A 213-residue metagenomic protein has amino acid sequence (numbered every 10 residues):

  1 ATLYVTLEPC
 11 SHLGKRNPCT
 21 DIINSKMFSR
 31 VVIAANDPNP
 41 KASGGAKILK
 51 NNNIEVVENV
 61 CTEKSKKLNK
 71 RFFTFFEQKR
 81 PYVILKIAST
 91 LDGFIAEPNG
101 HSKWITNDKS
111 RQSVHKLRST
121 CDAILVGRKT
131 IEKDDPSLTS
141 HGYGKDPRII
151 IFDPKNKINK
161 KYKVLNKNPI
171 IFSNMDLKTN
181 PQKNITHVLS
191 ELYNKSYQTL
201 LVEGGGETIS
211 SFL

Functional and structural regions predicted by a protein language model:
A1-K64, R148, S211-L213: Zn2+-dependent cytidine deaminase-like catalytic core
K15-C19, A42, K109-S110, N184-I185 (+1 more regions): Amphipathic coiled-coil/heptad-repeat helices and related helical stalk/stem segments that mediate oligomerization
S29, T74-R80, I84-T199, E207-S210: Active-site ligand-binding patch in enzyme domains
I48, K67-L68, E191: Generic alpha-helical secondary-structure signal
C61-F76: Short, structured interface segments
V202: Gly/Thr-rich phosphate-binding loop signature of adenosyl cofactor/nucleotide-binding cores
